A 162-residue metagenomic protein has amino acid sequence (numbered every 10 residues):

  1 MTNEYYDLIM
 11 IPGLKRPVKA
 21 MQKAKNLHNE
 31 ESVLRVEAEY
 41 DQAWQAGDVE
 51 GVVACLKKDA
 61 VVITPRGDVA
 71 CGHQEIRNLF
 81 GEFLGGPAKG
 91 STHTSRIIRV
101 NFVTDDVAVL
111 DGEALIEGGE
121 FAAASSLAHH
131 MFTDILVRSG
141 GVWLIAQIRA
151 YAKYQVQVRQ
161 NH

Functional and structural regions predicted by a protein language model:
T2-A54, V61-H162: A beta-strand edge to alpha-helix "cap/lid" segment located at domain peripheries
